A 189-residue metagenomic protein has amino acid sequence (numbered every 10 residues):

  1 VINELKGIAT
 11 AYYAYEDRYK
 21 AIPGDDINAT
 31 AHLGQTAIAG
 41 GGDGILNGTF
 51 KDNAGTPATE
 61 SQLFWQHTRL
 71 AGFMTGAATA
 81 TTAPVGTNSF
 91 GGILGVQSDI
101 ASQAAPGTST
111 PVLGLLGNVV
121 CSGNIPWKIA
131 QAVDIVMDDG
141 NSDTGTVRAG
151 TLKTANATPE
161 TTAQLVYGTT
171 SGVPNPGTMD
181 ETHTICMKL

Functional and structural regions predicted by a protein language model:
V1-L5: Membrane-proximal amphipathic alpha-helices that sit immediately adjacent to an N-terminal transmembrane/signal-anchor
K6-A29, F73-A77, D139-S142: Alpha-helix exit/C-cap motif
Y15-H67, A80: Short, glycine/small-hydrophobic-rich surface segments
E60, W65-L189: Short, surface-exposed interaction loops/tails
